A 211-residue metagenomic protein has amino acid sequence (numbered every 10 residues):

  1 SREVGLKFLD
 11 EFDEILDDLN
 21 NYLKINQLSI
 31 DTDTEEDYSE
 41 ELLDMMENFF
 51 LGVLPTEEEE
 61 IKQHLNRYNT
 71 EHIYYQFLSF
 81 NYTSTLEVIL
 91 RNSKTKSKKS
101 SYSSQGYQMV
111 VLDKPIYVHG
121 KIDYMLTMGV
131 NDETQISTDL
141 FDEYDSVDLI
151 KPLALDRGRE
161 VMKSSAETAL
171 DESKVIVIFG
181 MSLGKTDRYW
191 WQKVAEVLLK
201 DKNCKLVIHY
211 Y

Functional and structural regions predicted by a protein language model:
S1-G158: Extended, H/D-rich, highly charged conserved domains that either
I61, V161-K163, W190: Amphipathic coiled-coil/heptad-repeat helices and related helical stalk/stem segments that mediate oligomerization
Y82, V88-R91, K163-A166, I178-M181: Broad hydrophobic/π-residue packing in well-ordered secondary structure
L153-S165, T186: A general structural motif
S165-Y211: SIR2/sirtuin-family catalytic core signature
